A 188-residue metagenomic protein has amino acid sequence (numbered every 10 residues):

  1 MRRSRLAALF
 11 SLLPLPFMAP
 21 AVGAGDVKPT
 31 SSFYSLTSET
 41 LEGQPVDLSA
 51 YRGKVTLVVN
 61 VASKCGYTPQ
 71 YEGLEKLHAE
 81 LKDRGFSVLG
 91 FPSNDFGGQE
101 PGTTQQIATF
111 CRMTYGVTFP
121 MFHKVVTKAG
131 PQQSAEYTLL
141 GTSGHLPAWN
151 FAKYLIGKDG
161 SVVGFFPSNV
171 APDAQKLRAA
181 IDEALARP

Functional and structural regions predicted by a protein language model:
M1-R3: N-terminal secretory signal peptides that target proteins for export/translocation
A8-M18: Bacterial N-terminal signal peptides
A24-S49, A135: N-terminal "domain-start" segment that seeds a small globular fold
T40, N60-K64: Amphipathic alpha-helical repeat scaffolds
R52-V55: Proline/glycine-enriched tight loop/beta-turn segments at coil->beta junctions that connect or precede beta-strands
Y67-Q133: Structural microenvironment flanking redox-active thiols in thiol-disulfide oxidoreductases
A135-P188: Thiol-/selenol-based redox modules, centered on thioredoxin-like and closely related oxidoreductase domains
